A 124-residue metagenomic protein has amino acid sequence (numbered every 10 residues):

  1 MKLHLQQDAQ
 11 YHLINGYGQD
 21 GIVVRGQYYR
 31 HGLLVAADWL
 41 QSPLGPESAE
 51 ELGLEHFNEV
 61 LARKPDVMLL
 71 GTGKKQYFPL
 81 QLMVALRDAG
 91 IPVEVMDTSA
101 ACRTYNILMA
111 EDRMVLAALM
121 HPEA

Functional and structural regions predicted by a protein language model:
M1-L52, R63, A110-A124: Non-catalytic interface/targeting segments
Q19, M83, Y105: Short glycine-/small-residue-rich flexible loop motifs, especially phosphate/cofactor-binding loops
Y28-Y29, L54-E55, K75-Y77: Short hydrophobic/aromatic-rich motifs at helix boundaries and adjacent loops
P43, Q76-L80, T104: Short active-site-adjacent helix-start/loop capping segments
G53-E59, T104-Y105: Short, charged beta->alpha transition segments
V60-M96: Mid-chain, well-packed structural core segment of small domains
A89, I107, M114: Structured, non-membrane catalytic/scaffold regions adjacent to prosthetic-group chemistry
T98-R103: Short acidic loop-to-helix transition motifs that present clustered carboxylates
